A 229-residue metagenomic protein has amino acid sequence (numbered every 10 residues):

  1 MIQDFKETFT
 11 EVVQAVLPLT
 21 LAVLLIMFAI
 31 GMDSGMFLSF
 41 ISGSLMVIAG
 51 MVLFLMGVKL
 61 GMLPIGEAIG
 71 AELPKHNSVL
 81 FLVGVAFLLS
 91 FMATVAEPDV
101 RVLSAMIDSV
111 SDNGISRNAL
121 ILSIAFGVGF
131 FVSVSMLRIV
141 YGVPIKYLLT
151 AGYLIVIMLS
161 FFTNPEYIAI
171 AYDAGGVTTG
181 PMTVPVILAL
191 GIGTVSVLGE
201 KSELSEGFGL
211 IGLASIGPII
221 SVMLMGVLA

Functional and structural regions predicted by a protein language model:
I2-V16, F37, T163-A229: C-terminal transmembrane helix-loop-helix hairpin of multi-pass membrane proteins
V13-Q14, P74-N77, P144-L154, E206-G212: Cytoplasmic-side transmembrane-helix entry/capping segments in multi-pass membrane proteins
V16-A29, G43-L53, V85-F91, A125-R138 (+3 more regions): Hydrophobic core segments of alpha-helical transmembrane domains in multi-pass membrane transport and ion-translocation
G35-M51, G176-P181: Alpha-helical transmembrane segments
L55-I65, A93-L103, E166: Transmembrane alpha-helix boundary signature
L60-N77, L103-I107, S111: Flexible loop linkers connecting adjacent transmembrane helices in multi-pass alpha-helical membrane transporters
E67, R101-D108, L149-Y153, Y172-D173 (+1 more regions): Re-entrant/interfacial helical elements at transmembrane boundaries that shape and gate the permeation pathway
V79-L159: Helix-loop-helix junctions within the multi-pass membrane cores of secondary transporters/permeases
